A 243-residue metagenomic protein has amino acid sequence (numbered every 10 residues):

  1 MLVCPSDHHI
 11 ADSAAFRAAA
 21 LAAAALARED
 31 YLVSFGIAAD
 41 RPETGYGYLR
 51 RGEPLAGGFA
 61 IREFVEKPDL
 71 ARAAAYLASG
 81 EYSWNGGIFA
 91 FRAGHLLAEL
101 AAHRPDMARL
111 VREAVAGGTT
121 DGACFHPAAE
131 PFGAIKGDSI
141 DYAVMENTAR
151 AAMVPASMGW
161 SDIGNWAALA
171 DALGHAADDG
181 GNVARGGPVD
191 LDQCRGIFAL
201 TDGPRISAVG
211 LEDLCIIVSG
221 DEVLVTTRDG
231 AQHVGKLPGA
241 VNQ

Functional and structural regions predicted by a protein language model:
M1, I88-F89, S161, C215: A residue-level structural signature of the nucleotidyltransferase/glycosyltransferase Rossmann-like core
M1-L55, A90-F91, L100-R104: Conserved beta-loop-beta/alpha segment of the NTase-like Rossmann-fold superfamily that binds/positions NTPs
D7-A14, G36, F59-F64, S83-G87 (+1 more regions): Flexible, glycine/proline-enriched loop segments at strand-loop-helix junctions that form or flank small-ligand binding
R28-L32, T44, A56-I61, S79 (+6 more regions): Short coil/turn connectors at secondary-structure junctions
R51-S83, G118, G122: A short, charged helix-loop
G80-L96: Short loop-to-beta-strand entry elements in the cores of soluble alpha/beta enzymes
G94-Q243: Left-handed beta-helix
